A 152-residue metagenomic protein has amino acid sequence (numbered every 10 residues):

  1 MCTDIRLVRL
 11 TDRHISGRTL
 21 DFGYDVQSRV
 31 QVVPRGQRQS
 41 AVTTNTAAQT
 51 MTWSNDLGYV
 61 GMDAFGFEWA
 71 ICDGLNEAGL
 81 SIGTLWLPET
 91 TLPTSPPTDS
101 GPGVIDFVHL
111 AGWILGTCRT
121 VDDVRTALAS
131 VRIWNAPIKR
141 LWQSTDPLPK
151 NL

Functional and structural regions predicted by a protein language model:
M1, V8, C118-L152: Accessory structured domains or lobes within enzymes
M1-P102, A136-K139: A contiguous strand-loop segment
T84, P88, S100-R132: Alpha/propeptide regions of enzymes that mature by internal proteolysis
